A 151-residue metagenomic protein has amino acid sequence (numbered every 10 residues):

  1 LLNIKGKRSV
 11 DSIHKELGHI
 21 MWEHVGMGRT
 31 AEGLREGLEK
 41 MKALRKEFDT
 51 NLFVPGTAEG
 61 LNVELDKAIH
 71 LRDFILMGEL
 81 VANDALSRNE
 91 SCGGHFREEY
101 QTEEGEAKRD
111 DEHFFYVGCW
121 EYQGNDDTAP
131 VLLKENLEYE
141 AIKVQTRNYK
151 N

Functional and structural regions predicted by a protein language model:
L1-N151: Glycine- and aromatic-enriched mobile tails/lids
